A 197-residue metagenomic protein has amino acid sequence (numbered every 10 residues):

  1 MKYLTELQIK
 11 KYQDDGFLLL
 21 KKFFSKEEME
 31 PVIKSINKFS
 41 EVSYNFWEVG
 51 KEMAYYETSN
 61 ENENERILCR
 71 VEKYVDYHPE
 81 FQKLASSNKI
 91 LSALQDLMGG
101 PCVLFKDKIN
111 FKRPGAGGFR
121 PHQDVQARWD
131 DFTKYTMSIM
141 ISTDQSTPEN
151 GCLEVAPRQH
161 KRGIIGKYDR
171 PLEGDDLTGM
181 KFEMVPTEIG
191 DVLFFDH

Functional and structural regions predicted by a protein language model:
M1-D15, K21-P121, A127-D130: Non-heme Fe(II)-dependent double-stranded beta-helix
M1-K2, T133, D176-L177: Short loop/turn motifs at secondary-structure junctions and domain boundaries
E28, S86, Y135, I189-D191: An acidic site on a long C-lobe helix of protein kinase domains
D107, M137, G151: Change "...and in nucleic-acid phosphodiester-cleaving endonucleases..." to "...and in nucleic-acid processing enzymes
I109-A116, Q126, K134, T143-P148 (+1 more regions): Short acidic/polar capping segments at secondary-structure boundaries
R120-A127, I141, D175-G179: Active-site glycine-rich loop that binds ribose-phosphate moieties when present
H122, D130-P148, P186-T187, F194: Short, conserved beta-strand element in jelly-roll/cupin
S146-H197: Double-stranded beta-helix
